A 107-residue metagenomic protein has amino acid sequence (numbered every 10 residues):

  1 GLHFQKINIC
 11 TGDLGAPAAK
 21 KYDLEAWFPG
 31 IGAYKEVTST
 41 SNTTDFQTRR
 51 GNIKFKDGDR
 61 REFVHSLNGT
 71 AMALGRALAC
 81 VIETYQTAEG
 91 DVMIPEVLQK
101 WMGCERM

Functional and structural regions predicted by a protein language model:
G1-M107: TRNA-recognition modules of translation machinery and tRNA-sensing kinases, especially anticodon-binding
